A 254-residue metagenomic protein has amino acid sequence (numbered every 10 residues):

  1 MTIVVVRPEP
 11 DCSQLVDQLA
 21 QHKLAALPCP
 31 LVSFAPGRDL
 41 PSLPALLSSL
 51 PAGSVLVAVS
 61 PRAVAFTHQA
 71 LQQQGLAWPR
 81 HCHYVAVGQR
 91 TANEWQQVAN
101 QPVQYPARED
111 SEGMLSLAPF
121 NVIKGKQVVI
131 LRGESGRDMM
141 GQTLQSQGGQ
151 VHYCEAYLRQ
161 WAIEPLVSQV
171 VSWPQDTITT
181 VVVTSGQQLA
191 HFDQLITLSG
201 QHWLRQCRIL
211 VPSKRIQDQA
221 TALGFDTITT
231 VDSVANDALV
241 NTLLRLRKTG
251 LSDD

Functional and structural regions predicted by a protein language model:
M1-D254: Signature of uroporphyrinogen-III synthase
